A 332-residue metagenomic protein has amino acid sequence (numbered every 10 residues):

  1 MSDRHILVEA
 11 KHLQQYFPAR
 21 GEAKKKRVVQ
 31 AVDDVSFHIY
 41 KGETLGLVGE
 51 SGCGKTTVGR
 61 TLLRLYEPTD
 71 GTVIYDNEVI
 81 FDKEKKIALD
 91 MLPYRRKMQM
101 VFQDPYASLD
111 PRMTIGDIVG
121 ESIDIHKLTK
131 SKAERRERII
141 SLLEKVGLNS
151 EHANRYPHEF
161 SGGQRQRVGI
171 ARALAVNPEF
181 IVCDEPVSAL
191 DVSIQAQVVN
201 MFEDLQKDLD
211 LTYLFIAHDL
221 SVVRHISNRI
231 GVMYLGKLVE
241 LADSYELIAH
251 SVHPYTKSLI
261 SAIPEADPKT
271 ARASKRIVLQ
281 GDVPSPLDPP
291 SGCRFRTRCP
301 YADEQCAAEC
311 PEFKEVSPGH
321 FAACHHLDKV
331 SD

Functional and structural regions predicted by a protein language model:
D3-I6, A19-A23, V28, D243-D332: Short catalytic/signature loops enriched in Gly
A23-K26, I80-Q99, I125, K132 (+2 more regions): ABC ATPase NBD coupling module
E50, P186-L190, I194-R272: P-loop NTP-binding/switch modules centered on Walker-like glycine-rich loops
E78-F81, A133-E151, I260-S261: Conserved ABC ATPase "signature" region
Y156-F160, Q164: Conserved ABC ATPase signature
A175-E179: A short, proline-enriched helix->beta-strand linker immediately N-terminal to the Walker B motif in ABC-type P-loop
